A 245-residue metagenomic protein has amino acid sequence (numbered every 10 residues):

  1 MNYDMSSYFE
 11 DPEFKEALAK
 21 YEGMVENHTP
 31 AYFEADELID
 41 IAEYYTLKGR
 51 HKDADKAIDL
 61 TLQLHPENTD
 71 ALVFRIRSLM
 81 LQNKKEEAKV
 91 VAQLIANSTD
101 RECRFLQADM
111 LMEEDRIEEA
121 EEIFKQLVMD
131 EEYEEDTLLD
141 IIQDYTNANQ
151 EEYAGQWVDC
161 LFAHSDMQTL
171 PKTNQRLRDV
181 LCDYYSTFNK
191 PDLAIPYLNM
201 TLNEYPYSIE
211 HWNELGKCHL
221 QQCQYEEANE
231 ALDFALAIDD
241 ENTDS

Functional and structural regions predicted by a protein language model:
E34-A35, T69-D70, D100-R104, E134-D136 (+4 more regions): Helix-start (N-cap) detector for alpha-helical repeat units in TPR-like alpha-solenoids, especially tetratricopeptide
L47, L81, E113, N147 (+2 more regions): Register position in tetratricopeptide repeats
L64, L94-T99, M129-E131, H164-L170 (+2 more regions): Structural marker of alpha-solenoid helical repeat scaffolds
